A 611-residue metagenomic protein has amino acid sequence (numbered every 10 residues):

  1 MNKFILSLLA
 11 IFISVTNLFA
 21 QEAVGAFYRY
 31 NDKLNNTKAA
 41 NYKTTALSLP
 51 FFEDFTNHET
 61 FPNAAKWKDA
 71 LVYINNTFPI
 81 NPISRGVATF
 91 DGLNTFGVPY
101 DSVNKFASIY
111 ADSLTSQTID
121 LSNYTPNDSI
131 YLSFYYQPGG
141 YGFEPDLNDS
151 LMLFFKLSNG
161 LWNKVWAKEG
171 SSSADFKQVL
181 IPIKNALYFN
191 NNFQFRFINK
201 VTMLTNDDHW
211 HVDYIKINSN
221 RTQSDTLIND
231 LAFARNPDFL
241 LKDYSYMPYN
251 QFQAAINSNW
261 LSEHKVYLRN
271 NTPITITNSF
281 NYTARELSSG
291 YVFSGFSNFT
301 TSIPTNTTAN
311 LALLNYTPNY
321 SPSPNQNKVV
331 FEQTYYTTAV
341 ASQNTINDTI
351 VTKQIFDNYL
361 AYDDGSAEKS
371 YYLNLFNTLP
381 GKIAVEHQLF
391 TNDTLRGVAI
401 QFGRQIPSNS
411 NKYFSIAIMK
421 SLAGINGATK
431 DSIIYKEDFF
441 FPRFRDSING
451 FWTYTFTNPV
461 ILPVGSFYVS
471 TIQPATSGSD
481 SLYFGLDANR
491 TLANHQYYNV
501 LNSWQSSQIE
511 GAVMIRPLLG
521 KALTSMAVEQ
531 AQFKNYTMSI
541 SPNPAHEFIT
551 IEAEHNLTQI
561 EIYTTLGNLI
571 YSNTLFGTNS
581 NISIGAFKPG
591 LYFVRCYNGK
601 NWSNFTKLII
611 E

Functional and structural regions predicted by a protein language model:
F19-A20, F414-I416, A531-S541, A545-E611: C-terminal outer-membrane/trafficking sorting elements
E22-D101, D146, Q505, G511: Extracellular glycan-recognition surfaces and repeat-rich motifs
D69-S129, H211, Y371: Surface-exposed, low-complexity/disordered Ser/Thr/Gly/Pro/Asn-rich loops and linkers
N104-N127, K177-V179, F376-L389, W452: Short beta-strands within extracellular/lumenal beta-sheet-rich domains
S108-Y110, D146, V201-S219: Extracellular carbohydrate recognition
H211-Y214, V464, T471-T524: Short, surface-exposed beta-strand/loop patches at domain edges that form aromatic-rich interfacial subsites
Q223-N236, N358-I383, M514-S541, A553: Residue-level detector of functionally pivotal "anchor" positions at catalytic/ligand-binding pockets or at interdomain
S410-L492: Aromatic- and Gly/Pro-enriched, solvent-exposed loop/edge beta-strand patches characteristic of beta-rich domains
